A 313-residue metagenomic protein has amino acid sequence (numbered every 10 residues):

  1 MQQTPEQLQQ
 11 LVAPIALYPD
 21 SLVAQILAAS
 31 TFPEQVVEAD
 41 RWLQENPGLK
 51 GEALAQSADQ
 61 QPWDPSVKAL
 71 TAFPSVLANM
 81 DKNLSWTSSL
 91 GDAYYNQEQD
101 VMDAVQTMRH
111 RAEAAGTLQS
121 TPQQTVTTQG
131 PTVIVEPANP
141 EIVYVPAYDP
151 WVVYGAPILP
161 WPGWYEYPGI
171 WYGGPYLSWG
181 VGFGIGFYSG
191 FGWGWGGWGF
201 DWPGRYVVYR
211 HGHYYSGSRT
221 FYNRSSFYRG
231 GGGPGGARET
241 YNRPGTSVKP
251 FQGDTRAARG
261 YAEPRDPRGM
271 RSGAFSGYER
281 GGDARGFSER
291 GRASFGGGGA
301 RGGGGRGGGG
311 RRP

Functional and structural regions predicted by a protein language model:
T4-Y144, Y148: Folded, non-transmembrane soluble domains that reside on the lumenal/extracytoplasmic side of membranes
D100-P313: Low-complexity, repeat-rich tail regions
